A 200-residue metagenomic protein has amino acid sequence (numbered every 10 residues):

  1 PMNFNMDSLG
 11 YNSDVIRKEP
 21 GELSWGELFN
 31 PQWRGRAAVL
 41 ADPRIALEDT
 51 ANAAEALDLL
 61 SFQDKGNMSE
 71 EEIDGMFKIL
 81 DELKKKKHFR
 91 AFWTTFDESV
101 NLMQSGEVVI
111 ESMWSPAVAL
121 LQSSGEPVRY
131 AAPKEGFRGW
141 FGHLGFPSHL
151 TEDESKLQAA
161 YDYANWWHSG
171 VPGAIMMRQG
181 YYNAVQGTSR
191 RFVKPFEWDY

Functional and structural regions predicted by a protein language model:
P1-E98: Extracytoplasmic ligand-binding site segments that recognize negatively charged/polar headgroups
W25, S99-L102, V118, A160: Short, hydrophobic alpha-helical packing/hinge segments within bilobed ligand-binding/sensory domains
E27, D97-E107, E111: Short helices/loops that flank or line small-molecule/ion binding pockets
W33-R36, S105-I110, E126: Alpha-to-beta junction loops
A41, S115, Q179-G180: Short secondary-structure boundary segments
I73-K84, S124-S148, W198-D199: Periplasmic-binding protein-like
S112-P127: A ligand-binding cleft/hinge motif common to bilobed small-molecule-binding domains
F146-Y200: Mature extracytoplasmic/periplasmic domains
